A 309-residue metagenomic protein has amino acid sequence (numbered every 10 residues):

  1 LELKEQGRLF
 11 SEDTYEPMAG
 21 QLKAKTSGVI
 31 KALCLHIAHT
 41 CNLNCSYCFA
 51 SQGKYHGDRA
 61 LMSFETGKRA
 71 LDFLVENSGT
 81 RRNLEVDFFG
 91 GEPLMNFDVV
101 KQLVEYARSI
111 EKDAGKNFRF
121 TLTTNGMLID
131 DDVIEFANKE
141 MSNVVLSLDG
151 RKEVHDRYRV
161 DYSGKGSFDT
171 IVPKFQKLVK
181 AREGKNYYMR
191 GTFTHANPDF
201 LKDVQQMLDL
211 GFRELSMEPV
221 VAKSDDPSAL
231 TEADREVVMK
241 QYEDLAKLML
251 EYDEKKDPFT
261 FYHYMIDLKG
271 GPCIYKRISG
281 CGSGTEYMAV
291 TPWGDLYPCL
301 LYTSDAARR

Functional and structural regions predicted by a protein language model:
E2-C34, G79: N-terminal [4Fe-4S]-dependent radical SAM core
G28, C34-E65: Canonical Radical SAM [4Fe-4S] cluster-binding loop centered on the CxxxCxxC motif and its immediate flanking residues
C41, C45-C48, C273, C281 (+1 more regions): Disulfide-bonded cysteines in secreted/extracellular proteins and peptides
G67, L71-D87, N96-V220: Radical SAM/AdoMet-radical enzyme domain recognition
G90-G91: Short acidic donor-binding/metal-coordinating loop in glycosyltransferase active sites
E153, R157-V172, Q176, K180-G284 (+2 more regions): Radical SAM enzyme [4Fe-4S]-AdoMet core and its adjacent flexible, acidic and glycine-rich loops/tails across
Y302-R308: Conserved small/polar residues in nucleotide/adenosyl-binding loops
